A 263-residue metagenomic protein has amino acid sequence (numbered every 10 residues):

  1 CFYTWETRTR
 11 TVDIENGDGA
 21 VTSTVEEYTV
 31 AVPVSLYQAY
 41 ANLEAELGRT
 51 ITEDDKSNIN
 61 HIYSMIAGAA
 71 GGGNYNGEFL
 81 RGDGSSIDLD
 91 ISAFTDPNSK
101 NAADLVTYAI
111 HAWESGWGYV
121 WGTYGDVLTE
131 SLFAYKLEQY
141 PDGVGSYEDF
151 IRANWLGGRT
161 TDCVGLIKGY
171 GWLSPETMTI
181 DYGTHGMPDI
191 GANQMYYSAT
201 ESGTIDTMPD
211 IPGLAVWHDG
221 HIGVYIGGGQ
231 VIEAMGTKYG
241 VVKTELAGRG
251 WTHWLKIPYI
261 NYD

Functional and structural regions predicted by a protein language model:
C1-D96: Membrane-proximal envelope biogenesis segments
E15-G17, E46, M65-G71, Y75 (+9 more regions): Intrinsically disordered, low-complexity segments enriched in small/polar residues
V25-E26, D206-D210, G248-R249: Short, surface-exposed loop and linker segments with low hydrophobicity and enrichment for Pro/Ser/Thr
T29-A31, V216, W254: Short beta-strand element of the conserved SAM-dependent methyltransferase core
P33-E44, T52, T160-L166, E201 (+1 more regions): Extended, compositionally biased low-complexity polar/Lys-Gly-rich tracts and adjacent boundary/linker regions are
G72-E176, D219-H221, I232-A234: N-terminal capping segments
F94-V106, S115, L156-G158, K168 (+1 more regions): ...with weaker cross-activation on analogous glycine-rich loops/strands in unrelated enzymes
R249-D263: Low-complexity, Gly/Ser/Thr/Pro-rich intrinsically disordered linker/tail segments
